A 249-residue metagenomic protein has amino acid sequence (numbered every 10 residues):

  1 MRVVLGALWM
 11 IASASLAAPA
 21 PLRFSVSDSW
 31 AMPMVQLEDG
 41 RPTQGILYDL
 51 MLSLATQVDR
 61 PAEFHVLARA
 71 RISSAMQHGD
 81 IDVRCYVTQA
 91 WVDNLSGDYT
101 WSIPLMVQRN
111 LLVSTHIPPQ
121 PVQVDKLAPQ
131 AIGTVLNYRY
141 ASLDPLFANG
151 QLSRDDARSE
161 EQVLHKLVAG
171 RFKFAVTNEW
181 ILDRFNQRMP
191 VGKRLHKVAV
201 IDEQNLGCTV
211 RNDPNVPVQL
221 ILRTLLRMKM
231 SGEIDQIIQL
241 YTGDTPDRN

Functional and structural regions predicted by a protein language model:
L5-A17: Hydrophobic h-region of N-terminal signal peptides that target proteins for export in Gram-negative bacteria
P19-L95, T134, D156, I221 (+1 more regions): Extracytoplasmic small-molecule ligand-binding "clamshell" domains of the periplasmic binding protein/Venus flytrap
F24, F64, L111-L112, I132 (+3 more regions): Generic preference for hydrophobic
D28-W30, M106-L111, Q187-L226, T245-N249: Periplasmic-binding protein-like
G45-Q57, I117-P121, D125-A131, N137-Y138 (+1 more regions): Extended ligand-binding regions for polar small-molecule ligands
M51-D59, S102-I103, V124-A128, L136-R158 (+2 more regions): Ligand-binding cleft/hinge of the Venus flytrap
F64-L127, L136, Y140, V198-V200: Acidic, polar ligand-binding/catalytic clefts
H65, A70-D82, E160-W180, R188: Short helices/loops that flank or line small-molecule/ion binding pockets
